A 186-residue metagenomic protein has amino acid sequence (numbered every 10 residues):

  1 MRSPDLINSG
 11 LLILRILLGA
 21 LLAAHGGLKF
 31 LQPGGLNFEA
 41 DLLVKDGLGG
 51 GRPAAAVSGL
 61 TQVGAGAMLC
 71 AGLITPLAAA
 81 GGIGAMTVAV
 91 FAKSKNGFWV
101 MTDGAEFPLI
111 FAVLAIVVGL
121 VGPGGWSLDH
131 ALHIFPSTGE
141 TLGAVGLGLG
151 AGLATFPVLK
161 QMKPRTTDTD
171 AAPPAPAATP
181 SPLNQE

Functional and structural regions predicted by a protein language model:
M1-L31, R52, A56, I74-E186: Extended, low-polarity transmembrane helix blocks
L31-V57: Membrane-interface interhelical connector segments
L42, M68-L69, M86: Generic beta-strand or strand-like secondary-structure segments
L60-L69, K93: Hydrophobic, membrane-inserted alpha-helices
